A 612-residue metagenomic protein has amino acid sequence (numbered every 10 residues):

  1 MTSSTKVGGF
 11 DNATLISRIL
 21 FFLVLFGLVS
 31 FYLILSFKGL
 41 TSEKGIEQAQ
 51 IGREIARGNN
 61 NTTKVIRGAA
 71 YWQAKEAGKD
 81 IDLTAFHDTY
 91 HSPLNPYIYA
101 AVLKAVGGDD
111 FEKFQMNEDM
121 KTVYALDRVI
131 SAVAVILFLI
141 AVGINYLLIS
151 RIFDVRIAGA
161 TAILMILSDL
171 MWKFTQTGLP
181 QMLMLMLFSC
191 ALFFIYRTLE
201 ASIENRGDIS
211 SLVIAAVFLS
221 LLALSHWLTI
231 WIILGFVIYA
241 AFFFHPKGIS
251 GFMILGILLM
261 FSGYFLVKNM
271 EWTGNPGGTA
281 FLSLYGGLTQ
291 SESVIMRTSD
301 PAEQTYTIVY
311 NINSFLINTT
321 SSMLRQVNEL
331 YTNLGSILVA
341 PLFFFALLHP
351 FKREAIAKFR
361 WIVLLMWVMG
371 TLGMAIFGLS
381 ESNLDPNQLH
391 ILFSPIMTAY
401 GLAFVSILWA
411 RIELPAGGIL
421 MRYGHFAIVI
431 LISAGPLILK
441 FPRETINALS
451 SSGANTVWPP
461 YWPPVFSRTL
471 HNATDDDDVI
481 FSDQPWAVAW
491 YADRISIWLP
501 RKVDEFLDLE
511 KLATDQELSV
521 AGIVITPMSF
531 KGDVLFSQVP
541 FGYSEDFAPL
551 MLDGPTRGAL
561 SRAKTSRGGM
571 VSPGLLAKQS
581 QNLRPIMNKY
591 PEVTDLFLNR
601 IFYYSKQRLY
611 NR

Functional and structural regions predicted by a protein language model:
S4, L199-A201, W231-S262, L266: Perimembrane helix-loop-helix junctions
L15-L25, I209-V217, I233-I238, L255-L259 (+1 more regions): Signature aromatic-anchored transmembrane alpha helix within multi-pass, membrane-resident enzymes that catalyze glycan
R18-F21, D110-Y124, I140-L167, L185-M186 (+1 more regions): Transmembrane-helix signature of polytopic, membrane-embedded enzymes that assemble or transfer cell-envelope glycans
F26-G27, A160-T161, M165, I214-L219 (+3 more regions): Transmembrane alpha-helix segments characteristic of polytopic inner-membrane glycan-assembly/cell-envelope
I140, N145, A241, I317-W367 (+1 more regions): Hydrophobic, aromatic-rich transmembrane alpha-helices and their immediate juxtamembrane boundary segments
T175, P180-M184, S189, L222 (+2 more regions): Hydrophobic/aromatic-rich transmembrane helices and adjacent perimembrane loops
A191-L212, L222: Membrane-interface transmembrane helices that cradle and orient dolichyl/undecaprenyl
L414, I419-A487, A521-V524: Membrane-embedded, lumen/periplasm-facing catalytic core of multi-pass transferases that use lipid-linked donors
